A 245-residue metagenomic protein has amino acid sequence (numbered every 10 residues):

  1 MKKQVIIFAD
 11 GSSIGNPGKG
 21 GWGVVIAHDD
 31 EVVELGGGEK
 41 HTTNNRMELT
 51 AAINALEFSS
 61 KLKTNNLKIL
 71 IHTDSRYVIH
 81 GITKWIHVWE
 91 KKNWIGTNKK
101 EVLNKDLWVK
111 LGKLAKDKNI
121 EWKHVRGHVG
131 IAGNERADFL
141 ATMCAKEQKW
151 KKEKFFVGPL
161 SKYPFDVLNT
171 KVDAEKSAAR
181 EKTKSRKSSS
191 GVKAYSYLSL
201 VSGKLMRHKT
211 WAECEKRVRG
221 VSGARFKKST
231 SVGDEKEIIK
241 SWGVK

Functional and structural regions predicted by a protein language model:
M1-R46, T50, E57-S60, R207 (+1 more regions): RNase H-like nuclease fold core
V5, K152, F156-K245: Protein-protein interaction regions
A9-K19, I53-R136: RNase H catalytic domain
E34-H41, E121-H128, S199-L205, V221-A224: General secondary-structure propensity
M47-A51, A55, G133, A137 (+2 more regions): Generic hydrophobic secondary-structure packing signal
I53-E57, K61, F139, M143-E147 (+2 more regions): Charged/polar positions on well-ordered alpha helices
E101, T142-F155: Acidic, His- and aromatic-enriched active-site or binding-groove loops in soluble protein domains that engage sugars
E135-T142, K240-K245: Short, surface-exposed amphipathic charged segments that create phosphate/polyanion-binding patches used for binding
